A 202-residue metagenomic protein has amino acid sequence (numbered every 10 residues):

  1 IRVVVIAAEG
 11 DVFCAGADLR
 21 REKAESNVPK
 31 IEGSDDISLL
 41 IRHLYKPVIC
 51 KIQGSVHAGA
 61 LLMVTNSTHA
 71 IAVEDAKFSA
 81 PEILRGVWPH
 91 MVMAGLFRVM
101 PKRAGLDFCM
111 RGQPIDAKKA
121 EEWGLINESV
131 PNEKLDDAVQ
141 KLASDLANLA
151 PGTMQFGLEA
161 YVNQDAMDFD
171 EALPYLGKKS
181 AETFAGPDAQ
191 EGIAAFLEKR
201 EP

Functional and structural regions predicted by a protein language model:
V4-I6, I49: Conserved hydrophobic packing residues within short motifs/helices of P-loop NTPase cores of ABC-family ATPases
A7-H43, V56, D168: Glycine- (often His-adjacent) and acidic-residue-rich active-site loop that binds/positions the CoA thioester
L40-G152, G186, E191-A194: Crotonase-fold acyl-CoA enzyme core
F108-C109, A120, A160-N163, K178-F184: Helix-loop "lid/cap" segments that line or gate small-molecule binding pockets
T153-E159: Amphipathic alpha-helical segments used for helix-helix packing
A194-P202: Terminal low-complexity tails and localization/encapsulation signals of metabolic enzymes
